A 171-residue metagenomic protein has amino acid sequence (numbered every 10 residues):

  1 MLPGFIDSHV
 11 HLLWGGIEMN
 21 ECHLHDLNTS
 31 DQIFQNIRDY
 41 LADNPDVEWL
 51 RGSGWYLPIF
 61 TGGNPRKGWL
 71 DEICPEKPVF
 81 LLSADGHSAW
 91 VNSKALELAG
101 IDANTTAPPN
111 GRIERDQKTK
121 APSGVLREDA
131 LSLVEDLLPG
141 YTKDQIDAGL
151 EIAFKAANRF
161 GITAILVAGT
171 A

Functional and structural regions predicted by a protein language model:
M1-A171: Divalent metal-binding segments
